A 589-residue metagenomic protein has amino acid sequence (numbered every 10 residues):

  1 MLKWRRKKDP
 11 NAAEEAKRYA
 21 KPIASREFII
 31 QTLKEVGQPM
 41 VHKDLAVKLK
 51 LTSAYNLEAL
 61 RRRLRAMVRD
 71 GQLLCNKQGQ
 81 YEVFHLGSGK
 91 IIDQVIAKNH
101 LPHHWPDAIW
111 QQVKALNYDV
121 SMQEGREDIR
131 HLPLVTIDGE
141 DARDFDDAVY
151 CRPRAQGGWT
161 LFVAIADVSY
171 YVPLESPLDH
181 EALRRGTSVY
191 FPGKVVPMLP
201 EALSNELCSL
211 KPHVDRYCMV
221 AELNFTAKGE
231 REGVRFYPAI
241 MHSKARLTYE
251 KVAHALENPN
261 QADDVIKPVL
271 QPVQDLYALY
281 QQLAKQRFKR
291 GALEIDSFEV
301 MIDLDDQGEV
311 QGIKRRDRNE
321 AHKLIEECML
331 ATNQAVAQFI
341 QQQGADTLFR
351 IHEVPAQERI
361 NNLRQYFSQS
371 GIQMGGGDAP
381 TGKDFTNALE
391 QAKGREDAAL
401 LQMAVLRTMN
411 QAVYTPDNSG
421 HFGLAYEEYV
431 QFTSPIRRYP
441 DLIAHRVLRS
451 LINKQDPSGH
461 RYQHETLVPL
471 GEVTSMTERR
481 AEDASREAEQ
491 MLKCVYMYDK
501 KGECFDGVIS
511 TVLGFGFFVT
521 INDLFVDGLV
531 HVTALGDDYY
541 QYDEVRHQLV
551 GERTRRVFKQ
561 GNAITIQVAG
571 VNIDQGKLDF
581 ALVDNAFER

Functional and structural regions predicted by a protein language model:
L2-I165, S169-C218, R246-H254, N260 (+2 more regions): Charge-lined substrate channels and their catalytic hotspots, especially those that engage the 3′ end of RNA
P39, D128-H131, D141-D144, A155-G157 (+10 more regions): Short flexible coil/turn linkers enriched for glycine and charged/polar residues that connect secondary-structure
D44, D107-Q112, E127-R130, G233-Y237 (+7 more regions): Short coil/turn segments at secondary-structure boundaries
L45, I137, A221, T332 (+3 more regions): A residue-level signal for conserved active-site and pocket-lining positions in enzyme catalytic cores
H85, G139, P153, V163-I165 (+7 more regions): Flexible glycine-/small-residue-rich
K90, A335, E358, F367-R589: Structured C-terminal cores of nucleic-acid metabolism proteins
I129-T136, E140-Q156, L276-R290, E487-F505 (+2 more regions): Phosphate-interacting basic helix/loop segments used at nucleotide- and nucleic-acid interfaces
F145-Q357, Q365-I372, G420-R438, L442-D456: Feature marking long nucleic-acid-engaging regions of large polymerase/nuclease enzymes
